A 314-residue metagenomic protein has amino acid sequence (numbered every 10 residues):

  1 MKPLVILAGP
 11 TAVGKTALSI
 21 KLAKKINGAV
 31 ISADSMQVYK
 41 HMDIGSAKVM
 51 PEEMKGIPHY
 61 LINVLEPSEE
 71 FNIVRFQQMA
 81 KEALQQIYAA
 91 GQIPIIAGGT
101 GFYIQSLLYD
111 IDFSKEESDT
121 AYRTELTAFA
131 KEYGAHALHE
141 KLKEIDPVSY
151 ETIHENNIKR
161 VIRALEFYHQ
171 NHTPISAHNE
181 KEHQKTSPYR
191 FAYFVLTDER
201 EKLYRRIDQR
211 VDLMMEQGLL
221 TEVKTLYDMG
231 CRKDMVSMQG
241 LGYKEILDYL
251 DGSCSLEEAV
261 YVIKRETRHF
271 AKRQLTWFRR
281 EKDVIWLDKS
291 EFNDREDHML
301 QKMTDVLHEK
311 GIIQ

Functional and structural regions predicted by a protein language model:
M1-Q314: Phosphate/pyrophosphate-binding catalytic cores of soluble transferases and nucleic-acid-acting enzymes
